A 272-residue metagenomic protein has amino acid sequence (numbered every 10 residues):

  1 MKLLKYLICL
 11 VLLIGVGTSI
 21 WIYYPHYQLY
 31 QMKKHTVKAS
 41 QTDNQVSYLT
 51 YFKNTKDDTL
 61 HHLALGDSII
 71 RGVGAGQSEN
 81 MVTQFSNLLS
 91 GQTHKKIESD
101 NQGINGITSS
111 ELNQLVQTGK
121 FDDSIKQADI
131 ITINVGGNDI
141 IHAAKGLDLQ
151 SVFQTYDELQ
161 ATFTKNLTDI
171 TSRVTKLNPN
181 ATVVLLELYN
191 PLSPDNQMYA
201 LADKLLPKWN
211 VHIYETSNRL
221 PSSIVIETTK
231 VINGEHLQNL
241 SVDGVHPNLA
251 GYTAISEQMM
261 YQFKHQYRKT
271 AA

Functional and structural regions predicted by a protein language model:
M1-L63, Q266-A272: N-terminal secretory targeting modules
T36-G103, D122: Serine-esterase "nucleophile elbow" of acetyl-processing enzymes
L49-T55, L112-I131, D169-K176: Short amphipathic alpha-helices and their capping/turn segments at secondary-structure boundaries
H61-A64, S99-G103, D129-N134, T182-E187 (+1 more regions): Structural recognition of the beta-strand scaffold that forms the well-ordered cores of secreted hydrolase catalytic
S68-R71, I104-S110, G137-I141, Y189-S193 (+2 more regions): Solvent-exposed loop/turn segments at secondary-structure junctions within structured extracellular/periplasmic domains
G72, I104-S110, I140, K145-T162 (+1 more regions): Surface-exposed cleft-lining segments at the edges of enzyme active sites
Q114-E158: Oxyanion-hole/transition-state-stabilizing segment in secreted/luminal serine hydrolases and related acyltransferases
Y189-A272: Catalytic His-Asp segment of secreted/periplasmic serine-dependent ester chemistry enzymes
